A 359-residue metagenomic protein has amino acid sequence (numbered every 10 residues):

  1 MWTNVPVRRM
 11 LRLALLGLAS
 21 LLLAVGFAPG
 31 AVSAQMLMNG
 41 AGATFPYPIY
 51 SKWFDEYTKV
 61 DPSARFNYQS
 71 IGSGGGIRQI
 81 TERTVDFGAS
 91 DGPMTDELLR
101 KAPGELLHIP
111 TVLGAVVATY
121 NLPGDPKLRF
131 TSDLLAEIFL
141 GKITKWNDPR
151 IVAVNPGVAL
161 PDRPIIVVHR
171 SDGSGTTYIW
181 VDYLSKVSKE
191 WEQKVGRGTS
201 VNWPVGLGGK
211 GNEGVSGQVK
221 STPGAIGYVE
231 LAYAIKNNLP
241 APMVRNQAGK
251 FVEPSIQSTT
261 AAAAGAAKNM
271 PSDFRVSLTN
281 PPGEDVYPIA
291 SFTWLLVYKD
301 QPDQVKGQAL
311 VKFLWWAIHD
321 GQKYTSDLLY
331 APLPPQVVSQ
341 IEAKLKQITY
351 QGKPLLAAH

Functional and structural regions predicted by a protein language model:
M1-R12: N-terminal secretory signal peptides that target proteins for export/translocation
W2-T3, F27, G40-A43: Intrinsically disordered/low-complexity terminal segments and short unstructured peptides
L13-G26: Bacterial N-terminal signal peptides
V32-H359: Flexible loop/hinge segments at secondary-structure junctions
